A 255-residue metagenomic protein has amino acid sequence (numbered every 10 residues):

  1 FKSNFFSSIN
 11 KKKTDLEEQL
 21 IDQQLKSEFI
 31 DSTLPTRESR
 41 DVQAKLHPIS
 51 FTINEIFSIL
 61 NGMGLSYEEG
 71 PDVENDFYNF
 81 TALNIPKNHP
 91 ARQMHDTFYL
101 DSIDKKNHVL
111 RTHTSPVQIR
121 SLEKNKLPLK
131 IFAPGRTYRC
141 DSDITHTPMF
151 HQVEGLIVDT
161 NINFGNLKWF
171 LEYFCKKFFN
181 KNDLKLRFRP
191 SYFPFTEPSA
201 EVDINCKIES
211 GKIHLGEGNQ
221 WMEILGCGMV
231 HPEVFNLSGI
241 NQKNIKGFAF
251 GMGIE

Functional and structural regions predicted by a protein language model:
F1-E255: TRNA-recognition modules of translation machinery and tRNA-sensing kinases, especially anticodon-binding
